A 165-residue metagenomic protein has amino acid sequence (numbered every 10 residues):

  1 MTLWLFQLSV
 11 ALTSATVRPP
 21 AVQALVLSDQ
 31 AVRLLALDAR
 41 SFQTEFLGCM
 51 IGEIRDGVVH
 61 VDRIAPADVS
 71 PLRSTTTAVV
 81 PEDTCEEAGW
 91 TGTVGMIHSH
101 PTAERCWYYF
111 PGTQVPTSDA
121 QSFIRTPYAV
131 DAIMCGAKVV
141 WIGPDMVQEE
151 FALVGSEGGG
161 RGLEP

Functional and structural regions predicted by a protein language model:
M1-A11: Bacterial N-terminal signal peptides
A11-T93, P101-P165: Conserved beta-strand-loop surface patch within small alpha/beta domains used for substrate/adaptor or ligand engagement
